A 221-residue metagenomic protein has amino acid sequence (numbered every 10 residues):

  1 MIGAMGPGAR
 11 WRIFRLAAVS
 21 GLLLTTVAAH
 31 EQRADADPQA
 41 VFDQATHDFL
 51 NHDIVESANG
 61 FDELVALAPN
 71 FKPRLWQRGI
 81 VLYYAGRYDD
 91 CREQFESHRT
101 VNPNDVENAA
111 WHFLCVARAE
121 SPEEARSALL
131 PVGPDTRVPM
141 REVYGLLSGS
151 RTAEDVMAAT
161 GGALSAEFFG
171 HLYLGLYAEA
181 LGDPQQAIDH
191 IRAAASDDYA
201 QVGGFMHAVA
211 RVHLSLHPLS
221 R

Functional and structural regions predicted by a protein language model:
D37-E63, L67, G170-Y177: Alpha-helical segment of the N-proximal tetratricopeptide repeat
T46, I80, L114-V116, L176 (+1 more regions): Residue-level recognition of tetratricopeptide repeat
L50, Y84-A85, R118, A180 (+1 more regions): Register position in tetratricopeptide repeats
E63-A66, S97-T100, G162, S196: Conserved structural position within tetratricopeptide repeats
